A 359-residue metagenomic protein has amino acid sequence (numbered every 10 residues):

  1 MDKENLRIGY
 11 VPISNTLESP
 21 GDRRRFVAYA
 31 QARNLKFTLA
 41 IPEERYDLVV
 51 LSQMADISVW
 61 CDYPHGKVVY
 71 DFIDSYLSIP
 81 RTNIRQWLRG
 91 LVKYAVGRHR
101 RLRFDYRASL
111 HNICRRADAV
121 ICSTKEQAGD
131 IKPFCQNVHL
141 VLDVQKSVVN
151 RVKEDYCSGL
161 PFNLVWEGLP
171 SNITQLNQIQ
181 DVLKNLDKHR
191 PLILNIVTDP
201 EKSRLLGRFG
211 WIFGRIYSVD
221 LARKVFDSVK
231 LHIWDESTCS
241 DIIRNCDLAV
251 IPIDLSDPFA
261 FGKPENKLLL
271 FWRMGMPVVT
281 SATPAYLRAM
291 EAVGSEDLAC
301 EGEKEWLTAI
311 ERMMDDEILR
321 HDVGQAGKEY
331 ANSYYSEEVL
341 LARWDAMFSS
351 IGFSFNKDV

Functional and structural regions predicted by a protein language model:
M1-D56, D62: N-terminal pre-catalytic "stem/leader" segment of glycosyltransferase-like enzymes
G9-Q31, D143-R244: Conserved catalytic-core segment of nucleotide-activated headgroup transferases in glycan assembly
R24, E154, E301, D315-S349: A charged, aromatic-enriched C-terminal amphipathic alpha-helix characteristic of glycosyltransferases across folds
V49, Y63-Y94: Active-site proximal beta-strand in glycosyltransferases
L88-V120: Membrane-proximal helix-turn-helix segments that form the acceptor-binding/catalytic region of lipid-linked
R115-K153: Donor nucleotide-sugar binding/catalytic pocket of nucleotide-sugar-dependent glycosyltransferases
T174, H232-R244, A249-R273, V279-M290: Nucleotide-sugar-dependent
A292-K304, R312-I318: Conserved acidic donor-binding segment of nucleotide-sugar-dependent glycosyltransferases
